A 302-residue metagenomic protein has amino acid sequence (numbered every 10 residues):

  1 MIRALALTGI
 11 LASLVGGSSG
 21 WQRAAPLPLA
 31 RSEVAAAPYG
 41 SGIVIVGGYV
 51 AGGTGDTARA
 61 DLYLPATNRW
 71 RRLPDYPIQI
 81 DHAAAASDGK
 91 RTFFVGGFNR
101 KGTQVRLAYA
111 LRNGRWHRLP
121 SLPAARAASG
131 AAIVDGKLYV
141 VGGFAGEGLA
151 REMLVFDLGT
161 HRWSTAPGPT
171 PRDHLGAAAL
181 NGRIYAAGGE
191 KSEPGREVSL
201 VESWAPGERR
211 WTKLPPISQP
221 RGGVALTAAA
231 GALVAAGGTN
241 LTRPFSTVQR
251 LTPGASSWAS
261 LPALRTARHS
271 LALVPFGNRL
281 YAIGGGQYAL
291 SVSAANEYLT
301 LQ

Functional and structural regions predicted by a protein language model:
M1-T8: Sec-dependent signal peptide recognition, specifically the positively charged N-region followed immediately by
I10-Q302: Kelch-like beta-propeller repeat domains
